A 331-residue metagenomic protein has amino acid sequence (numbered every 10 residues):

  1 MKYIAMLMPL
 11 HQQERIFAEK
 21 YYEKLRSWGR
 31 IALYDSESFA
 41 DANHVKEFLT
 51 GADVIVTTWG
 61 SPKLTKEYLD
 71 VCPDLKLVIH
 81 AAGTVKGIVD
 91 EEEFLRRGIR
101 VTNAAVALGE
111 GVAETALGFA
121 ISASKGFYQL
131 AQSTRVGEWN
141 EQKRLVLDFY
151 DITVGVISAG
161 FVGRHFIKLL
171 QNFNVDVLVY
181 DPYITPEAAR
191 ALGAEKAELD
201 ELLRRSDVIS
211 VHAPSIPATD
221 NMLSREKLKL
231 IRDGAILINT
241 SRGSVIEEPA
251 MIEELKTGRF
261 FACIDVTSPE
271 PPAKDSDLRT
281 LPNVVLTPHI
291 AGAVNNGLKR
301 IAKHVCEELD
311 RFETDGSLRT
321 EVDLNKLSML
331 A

Functional and structural regions predicted by a protein language model:
M1-T102, S224, A331: An N-terminal-biased, well-structured beta-alpha scaffold segment characteristic of Rossmann-like dinucleotide-binding
M8-P9, E14-Y21, T102-A113, Q129 (+1 more regions): C-terminal helix-to-coil terminal segments
T50-G51, V71-D74, R204-R205, L230-D233 (+1 more regions): Alpha-helix C-terminal capping/helix-to-coil transition sites in glycosyltransferase folds
K63-L64, Y183-D277: Rossmann-like adenosine-cofactor binding region
A81-A82, R100-A107, D181, L199-D200 (+1 more regions): Short beta->alpha connector loops at strand-helix junctions that form conserved, small/polar/Pro-enriched
R97-I99, A104-T153, K168, T314: Phosphate-binding beta-alpha-beta segment of Rossmann-like dinucleotide-binding domains, i.e., the NAD(P)
A159-G160: Glycine-rich Rossmann-fold phosphate-binding loop(s) that bind the pyrophosphate of adenine dinucleotide cofactors
G163-R164: N-terminal Rossmann-fold NAD(P) dinucleotide-binding loop
